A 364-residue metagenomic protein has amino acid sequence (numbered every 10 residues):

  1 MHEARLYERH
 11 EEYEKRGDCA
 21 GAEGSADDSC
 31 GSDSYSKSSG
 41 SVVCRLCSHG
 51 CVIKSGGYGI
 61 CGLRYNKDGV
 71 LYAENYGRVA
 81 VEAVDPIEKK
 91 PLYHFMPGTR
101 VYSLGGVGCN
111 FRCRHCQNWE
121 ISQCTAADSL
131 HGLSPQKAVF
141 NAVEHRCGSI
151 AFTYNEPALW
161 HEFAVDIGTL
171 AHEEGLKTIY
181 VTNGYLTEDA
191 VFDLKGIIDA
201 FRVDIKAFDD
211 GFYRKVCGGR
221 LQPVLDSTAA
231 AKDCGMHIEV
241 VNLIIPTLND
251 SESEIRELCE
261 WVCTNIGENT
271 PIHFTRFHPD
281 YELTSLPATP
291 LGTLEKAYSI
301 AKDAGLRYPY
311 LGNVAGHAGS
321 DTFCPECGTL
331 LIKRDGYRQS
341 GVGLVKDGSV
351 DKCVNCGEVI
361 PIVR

Functional and structural regions predicted by a protein language model:
M1-V52, T247-R364: Auxiliary Fe-S-binding modules of radical SAM enzymes
L46, I60-L63, G108-F111, H115 (+2 more regions): Short, cysteine/histidine-rich loop/knuckle motifs that typically chelate Zn2+
I53-G57, V70, H115, S122-Q123 (+2 more regions): Short, non-ligating residues that shape and space the ligands of small metal-coordination modules and catalytic
N66-A200: Conserved Radical SAM active-site core
Y102, I150, T178-Y180, F201-V203 (+3 more regions): Hydrophobic faces of well-ordered beta-strands that scaffold small-molecule active sites in alpha/beta enzyme cores
S122-Q123, P157-L159, Y185-V191, F201-C217 (+3 more regions): Conserved radical SAM core fold
K137-F140, E162-E173, D189, D193-G196 (+4 more regions): Alpha-helical scaffolding segments of alpha/beta enzyme cores, especially the outer helices of TIM-barrel or partial
V143-L170, F212-L225, N242-E257, C263: Conserved glycine-rich "GG(E/T)P / GGGxP" loop and the immediately following alpha-helix in the radical SAM core
